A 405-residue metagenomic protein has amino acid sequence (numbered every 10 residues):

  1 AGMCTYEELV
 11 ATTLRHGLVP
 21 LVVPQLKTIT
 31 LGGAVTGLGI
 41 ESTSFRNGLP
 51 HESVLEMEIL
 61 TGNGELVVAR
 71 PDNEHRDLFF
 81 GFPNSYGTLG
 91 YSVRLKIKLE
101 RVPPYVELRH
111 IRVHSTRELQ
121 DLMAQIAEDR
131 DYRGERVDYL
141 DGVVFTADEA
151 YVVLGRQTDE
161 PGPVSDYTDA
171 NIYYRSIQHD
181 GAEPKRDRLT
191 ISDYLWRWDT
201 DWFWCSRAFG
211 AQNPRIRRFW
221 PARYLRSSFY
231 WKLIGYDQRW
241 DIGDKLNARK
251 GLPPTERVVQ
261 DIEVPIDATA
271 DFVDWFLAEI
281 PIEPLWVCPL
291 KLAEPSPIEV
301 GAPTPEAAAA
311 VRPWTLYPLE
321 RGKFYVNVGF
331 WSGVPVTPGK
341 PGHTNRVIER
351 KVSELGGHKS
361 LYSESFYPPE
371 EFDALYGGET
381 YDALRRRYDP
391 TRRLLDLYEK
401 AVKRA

Functional and structural regions predicted by a protein language model:
A1-A405: Noncatalytic alpha-helical scaffold of FAD-dependent oxidoreductases
